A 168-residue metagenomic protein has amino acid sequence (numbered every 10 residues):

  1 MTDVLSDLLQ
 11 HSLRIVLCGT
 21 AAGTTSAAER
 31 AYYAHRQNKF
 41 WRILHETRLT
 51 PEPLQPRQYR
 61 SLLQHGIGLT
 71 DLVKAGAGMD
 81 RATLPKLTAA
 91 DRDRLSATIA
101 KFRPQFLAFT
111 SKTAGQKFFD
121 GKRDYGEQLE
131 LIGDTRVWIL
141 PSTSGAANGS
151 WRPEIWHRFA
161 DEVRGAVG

Functional and structural regions predicted by a protein language model:
T2-R14, H35-R36, I43, M79-S96 (+1 more regions): C-terminal capping/extension of enzyme domains
V4-Q10, P53-L62, T98: Short amphipathic alpha-helices and their capping/turn segments at secondary-structure boundaries
L13, G23-A28: Short N-terminal binding/cap micro-motifs at the start of the first secondary-structure element
R14-I15, F106: Structural motif
L17-T20: N-terminal nucleotide-binding beta1-loop-alpha1 segment
S26-L87: Short, surface-exposed acidic-centric catalytic microdomains
A31, A114-G115, S144-A147: Short histidine/acidic/glycine/proline-rich micro-motifs that form metal- and phosphate-coordinating active-site loops
Q64-F118, R123: Internal catalytic-core helix/loop-beta-alpha segment that presents or stabilizes conserved functional determinants
